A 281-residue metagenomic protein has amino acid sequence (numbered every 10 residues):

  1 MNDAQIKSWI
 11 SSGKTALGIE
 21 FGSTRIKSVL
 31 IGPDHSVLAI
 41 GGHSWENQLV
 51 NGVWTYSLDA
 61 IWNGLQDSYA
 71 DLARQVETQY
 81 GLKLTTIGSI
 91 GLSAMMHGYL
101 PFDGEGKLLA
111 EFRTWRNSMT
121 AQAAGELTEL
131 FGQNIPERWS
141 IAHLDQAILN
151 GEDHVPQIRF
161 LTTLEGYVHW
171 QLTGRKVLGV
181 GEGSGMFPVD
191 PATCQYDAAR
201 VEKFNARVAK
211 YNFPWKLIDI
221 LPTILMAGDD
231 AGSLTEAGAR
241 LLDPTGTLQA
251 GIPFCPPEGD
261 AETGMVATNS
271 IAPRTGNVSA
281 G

Functional and structural regions predicted by a protein language model:
N2-S12, L65, R74-G81: Short, positively charged
Q5-K7, S12, L17, G42 (+4 more regions): Hydrophobic alpha-helical segments, principally membrane-spanning helices and signal/leader peptides
I6-A39, S89-S93, G98-F102, G276-S279: Gly/Thr-rich phosphate-binding beta-strand-loop-beta motif of the actin/hexokinase/Hsp70
I10, V50-W54, L248: A short, mixed-charge helix-start or loop-turn motif at secondary-structure junctions
A16-D59, K107-T114: Short glycine-rich, Thr/Ser-proximal phosphate-binding strand/loop in the N-terminal lobe of ATP-dependent enzymes
H35, Q66, A70-A73: Short amphipathic alpha-helical segments enriched in leucine
T55, A70-G281: Glycine-rich phosphate-binding/catalytic subdomain of phosphoryl-transfer and nucleotide/sugar-phosphate-processing
A60, G64: Charged catalytic carboxylate motif
